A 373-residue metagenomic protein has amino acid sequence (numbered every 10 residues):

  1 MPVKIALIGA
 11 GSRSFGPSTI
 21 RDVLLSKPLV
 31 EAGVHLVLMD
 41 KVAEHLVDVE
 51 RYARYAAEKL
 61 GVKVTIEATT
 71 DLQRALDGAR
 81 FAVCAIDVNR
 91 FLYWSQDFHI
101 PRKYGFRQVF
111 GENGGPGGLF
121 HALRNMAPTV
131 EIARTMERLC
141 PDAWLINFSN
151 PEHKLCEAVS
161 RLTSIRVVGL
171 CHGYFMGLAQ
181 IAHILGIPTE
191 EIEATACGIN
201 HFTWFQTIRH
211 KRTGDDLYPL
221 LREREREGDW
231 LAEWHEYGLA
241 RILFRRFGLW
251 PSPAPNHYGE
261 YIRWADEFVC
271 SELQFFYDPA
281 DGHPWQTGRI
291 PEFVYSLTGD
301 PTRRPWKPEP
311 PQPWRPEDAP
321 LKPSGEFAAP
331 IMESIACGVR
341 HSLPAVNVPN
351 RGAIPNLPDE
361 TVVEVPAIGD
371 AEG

Functional and structural regions predicted by a protein language model:
I5-V30, L36: N-terminal Rossmann-like dinucleotide-binding module
L29-A56: NAD(P)-binding Rossmann-fold cofactor-contacting core
A57-E67, E190: A short helix-to-beta-strand connector/capping loop
T65-G78: Short acidic low-complexity segments
D77, V83-C84, N147: Redox-cofactor binding/interface segments in oxidoreductases and associated redox assembly factors
V88, L92-L162: Rossmann-fold NAD(P)-binding glycine/threonine-rich loop
I132-D216: Internal, well-ordered domain-core segments that constitute the primary functional module of diverse proteins
G186-E372: Long, compositionally biased stretches enriched for glycine and/or charged residues
